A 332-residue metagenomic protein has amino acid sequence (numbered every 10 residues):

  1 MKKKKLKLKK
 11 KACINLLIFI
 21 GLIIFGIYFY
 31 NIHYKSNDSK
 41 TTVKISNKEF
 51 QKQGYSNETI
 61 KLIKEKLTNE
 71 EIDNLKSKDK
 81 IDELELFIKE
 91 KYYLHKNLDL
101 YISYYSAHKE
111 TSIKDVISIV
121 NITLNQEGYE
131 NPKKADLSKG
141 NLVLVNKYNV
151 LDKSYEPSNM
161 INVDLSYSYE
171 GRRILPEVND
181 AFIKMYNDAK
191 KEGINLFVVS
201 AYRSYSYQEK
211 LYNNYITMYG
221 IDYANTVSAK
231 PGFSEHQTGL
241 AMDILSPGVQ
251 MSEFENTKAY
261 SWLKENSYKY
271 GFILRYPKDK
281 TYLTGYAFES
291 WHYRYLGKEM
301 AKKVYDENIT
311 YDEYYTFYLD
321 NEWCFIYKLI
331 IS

Functional and structural regions predicted by a protein language model:
K2-K5, K9, N15, G21-A201 (+1 more regions): Extracytoplasmic cell-surface/polysaccharide-interacting catalytic and binding patches
